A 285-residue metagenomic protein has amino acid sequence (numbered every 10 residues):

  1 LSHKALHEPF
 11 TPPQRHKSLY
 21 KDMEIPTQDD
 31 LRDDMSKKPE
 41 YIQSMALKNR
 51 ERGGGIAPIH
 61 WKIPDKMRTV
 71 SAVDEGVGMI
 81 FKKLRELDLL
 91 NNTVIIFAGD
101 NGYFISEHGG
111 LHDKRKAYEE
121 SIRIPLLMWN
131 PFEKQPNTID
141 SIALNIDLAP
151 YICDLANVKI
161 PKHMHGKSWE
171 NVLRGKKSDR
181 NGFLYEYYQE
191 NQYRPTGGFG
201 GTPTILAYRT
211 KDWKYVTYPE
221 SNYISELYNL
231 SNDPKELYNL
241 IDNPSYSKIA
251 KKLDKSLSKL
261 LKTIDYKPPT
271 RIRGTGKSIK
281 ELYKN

Functional and structural regions predicted by a protein language model:
S2-N145, L155-H163, T217-S221, P234 (+2 more regions): Active-site-proximal cap/lid insertion segments
H3, D22, E186-Y187, T210 (+2 more regions): Active-site donor-binding loop signature of nucleotide-sugar glycosyltransferases
N101-E107, W129, K134, I146-A149 (+5 more regions): C-terminal cap/loop subdomain of S1 sulfatases and analogous C-terminal strand-loop tails that border
E236-L240: Carboxylate-dense, calcium-coordinating segments in secreted/extracellular and ER-lumen proteins
L253-L257: Short amphipathic alpha-helical coiled-coil/interface segments
D265-P269: C-terminal "closing" transmembrane helix and its immediate cytosolic amphipathic cap in multi-pass membrane proteins
R273-G276: A glycine-rich phosphate-binding loop feature that marks nucleotide/adenosyl-phosphate handling sites
